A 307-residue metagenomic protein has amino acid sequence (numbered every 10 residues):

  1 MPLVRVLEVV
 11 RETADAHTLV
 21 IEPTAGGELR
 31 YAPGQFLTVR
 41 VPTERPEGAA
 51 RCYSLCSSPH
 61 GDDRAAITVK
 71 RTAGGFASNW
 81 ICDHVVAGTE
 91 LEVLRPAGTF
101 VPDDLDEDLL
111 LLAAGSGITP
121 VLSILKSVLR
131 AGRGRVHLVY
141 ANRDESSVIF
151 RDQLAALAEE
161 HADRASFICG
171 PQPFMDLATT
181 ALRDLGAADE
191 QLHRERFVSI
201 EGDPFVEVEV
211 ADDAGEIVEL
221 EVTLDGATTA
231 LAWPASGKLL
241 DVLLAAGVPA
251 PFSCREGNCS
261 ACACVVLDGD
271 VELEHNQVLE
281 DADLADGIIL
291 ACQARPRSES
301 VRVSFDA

Functional and structural regions predicted by a protein language model:
M1-E90, N142-S146: Ferredoxin-reductase
P42-E44, P96-A97, L267, D306: Short, surface-exposed secondary-structure boundary micro-motifs
G74, S78-D212, E216-E221, T228 (+1 more regions): FNR/FR-type flavoprotein reductase catalytic core
P120, V248-H275, D283-S298: Local cysteine-cluster metal-coordination motifs and their immediate loop/turn environment, predominantly Fe-S cluster
G215-R255: C-terminal accessory/binding modules appended to enzymatic or scaffolding proteins
R295-A307: Short flanking/linker segments adjacent to small metal-binding domains or redox-active Cys/His motifs
